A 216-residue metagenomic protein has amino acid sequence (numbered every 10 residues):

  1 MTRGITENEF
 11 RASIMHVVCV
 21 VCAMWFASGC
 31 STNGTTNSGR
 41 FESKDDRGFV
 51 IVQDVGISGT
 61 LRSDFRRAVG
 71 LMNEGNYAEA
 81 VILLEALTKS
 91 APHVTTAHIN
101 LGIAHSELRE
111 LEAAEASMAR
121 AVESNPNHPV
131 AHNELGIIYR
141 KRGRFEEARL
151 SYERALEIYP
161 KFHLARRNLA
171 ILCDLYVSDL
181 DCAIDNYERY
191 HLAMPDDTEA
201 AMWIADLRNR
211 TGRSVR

Functional and structural regions predicted by a protein language model:
M24-V50: Bacterial Sec signal peptide processing site at the extreme N-terminus
I57-V94, E107: Alpha-helical segment of the N-proximal tetratricopeptide repeat
L61, T95-T96, P129-V130, H163-L164 (+1 more regions): Helix-start (N-cap) detector for alpha-helical repeat units in TPR-like alpha-solenoids, especially tetratricopeptide
M72, I99, S106, E123 (+3 more regions): Position-specific recognition of the canonical hydrophobic site in helix A of tetratricopeptide repeat
E74-A86, E107-R120, R142-R154, S178-R189 (+1 more regions): Structural signature of tandem alpha-helical TPR/SEL1-like repeats, specifically the intra-repeat loop/turn
S90, E123-S124, I158-Y159, L192-A193: Structural marker of alpha-solenoid helical repeat scaffolds
E157, D174, D179-T198, A205-R208: TPR/TPR-like (Sel1-like) alpha-helical repeat modules
